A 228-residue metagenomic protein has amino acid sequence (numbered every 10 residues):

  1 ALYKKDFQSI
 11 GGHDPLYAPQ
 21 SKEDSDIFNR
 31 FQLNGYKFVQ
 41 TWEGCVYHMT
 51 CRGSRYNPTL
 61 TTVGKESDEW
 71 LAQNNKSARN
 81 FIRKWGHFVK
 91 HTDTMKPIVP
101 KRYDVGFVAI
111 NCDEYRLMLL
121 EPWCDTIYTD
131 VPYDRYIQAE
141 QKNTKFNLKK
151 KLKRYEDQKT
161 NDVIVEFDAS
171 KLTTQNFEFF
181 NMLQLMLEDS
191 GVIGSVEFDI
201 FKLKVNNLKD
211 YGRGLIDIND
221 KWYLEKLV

Functional and structural regions predicted by a protein language model:
A1, K37-F38, S54-Y115, L119-D130 (+2 more regions): C-terminal, non-catalytic tails of nucleotide-sugar-dependent glycosyltransferases
A1-G11, L16-C45: A short, conserved alpha-helix in the catalytic core of glycosyltransferases
F7, C45-V46, E114-Y115, Y133-R135 (+1 more regions): Short, solvent-exposed loop/turn segments at secondary-structure junctions
D26-R30, K76, N80, M182: Alpha-helical elements of Rossmann-like donor-binding domains used by nucleotide-donor carbohydrate transfer enzymes
H48-T50: Histidine-centered active-site/metal-ligand motif
K153-E188, I200-F201: Short, well-ordered secondary-structure micro-motifs within conserved domains or adaptor modules
